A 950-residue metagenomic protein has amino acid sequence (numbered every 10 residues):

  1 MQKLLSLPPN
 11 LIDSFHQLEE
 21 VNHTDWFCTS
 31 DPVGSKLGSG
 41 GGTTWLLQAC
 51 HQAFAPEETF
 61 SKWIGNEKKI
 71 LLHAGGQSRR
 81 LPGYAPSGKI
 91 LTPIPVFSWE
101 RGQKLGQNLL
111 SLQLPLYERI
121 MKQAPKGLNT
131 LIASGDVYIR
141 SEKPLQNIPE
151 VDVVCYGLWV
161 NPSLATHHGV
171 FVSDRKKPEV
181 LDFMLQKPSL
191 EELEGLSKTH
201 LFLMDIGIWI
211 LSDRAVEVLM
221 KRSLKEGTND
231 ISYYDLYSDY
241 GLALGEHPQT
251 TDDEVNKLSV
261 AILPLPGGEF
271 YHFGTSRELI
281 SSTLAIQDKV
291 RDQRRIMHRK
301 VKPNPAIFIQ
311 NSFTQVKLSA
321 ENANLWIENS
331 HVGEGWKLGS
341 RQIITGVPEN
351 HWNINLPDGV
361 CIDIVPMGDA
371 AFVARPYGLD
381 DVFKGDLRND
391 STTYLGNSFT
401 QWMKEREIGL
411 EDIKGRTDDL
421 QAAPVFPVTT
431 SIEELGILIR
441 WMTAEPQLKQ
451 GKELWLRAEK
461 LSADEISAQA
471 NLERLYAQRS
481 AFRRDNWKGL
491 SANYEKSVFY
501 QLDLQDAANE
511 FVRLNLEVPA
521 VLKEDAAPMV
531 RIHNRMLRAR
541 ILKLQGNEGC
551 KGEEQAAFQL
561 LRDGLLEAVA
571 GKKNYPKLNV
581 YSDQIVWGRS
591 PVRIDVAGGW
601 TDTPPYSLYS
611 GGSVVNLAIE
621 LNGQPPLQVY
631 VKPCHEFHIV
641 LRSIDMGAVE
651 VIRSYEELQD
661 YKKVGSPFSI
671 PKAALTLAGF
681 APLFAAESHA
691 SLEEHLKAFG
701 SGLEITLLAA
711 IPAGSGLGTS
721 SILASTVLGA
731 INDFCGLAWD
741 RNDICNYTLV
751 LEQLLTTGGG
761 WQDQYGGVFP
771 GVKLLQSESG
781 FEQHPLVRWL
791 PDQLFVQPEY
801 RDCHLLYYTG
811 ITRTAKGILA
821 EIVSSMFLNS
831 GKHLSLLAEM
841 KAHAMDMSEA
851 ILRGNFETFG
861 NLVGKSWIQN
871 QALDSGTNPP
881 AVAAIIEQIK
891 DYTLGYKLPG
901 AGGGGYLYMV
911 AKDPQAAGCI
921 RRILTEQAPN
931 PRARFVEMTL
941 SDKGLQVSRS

Functional and structural regions predicted by a protein language model:
M1-N10, C28-T29, S35-E58, V137 (+4 more regions): Left-handed beta-helix
M1-N129, A133, Y138-Q146, G396 (+2 more regions): N-terminal glycine-rich phosphate-binding loop and ensuing alpha1 helix
S14, R80-P82, R140-E142, L164-T166 (+11 more regions): Short helix/loop capping segments that flank catalytic or ligand/cofactor-binding pockets
L46, Q113, P149, A556-G564 (+2 more regions): Stable alpha-helical structural segments in soluble proteins, enriched in small hydrophobic residues
I64-N66, A85-G88, T92-T228: Conserved core of the sugar-phosphate nucleotidyltransferase
L71-A74, I132-S134, Y156-W159, S212 (+7 more regions): Short beta-strand segments
S87, L91, S715-A738: DPxDG-like acidic metal-binding loop motif
A444-K697, N746-T757, Q764-L898, Y908-S950: C-terminal nucleotide
